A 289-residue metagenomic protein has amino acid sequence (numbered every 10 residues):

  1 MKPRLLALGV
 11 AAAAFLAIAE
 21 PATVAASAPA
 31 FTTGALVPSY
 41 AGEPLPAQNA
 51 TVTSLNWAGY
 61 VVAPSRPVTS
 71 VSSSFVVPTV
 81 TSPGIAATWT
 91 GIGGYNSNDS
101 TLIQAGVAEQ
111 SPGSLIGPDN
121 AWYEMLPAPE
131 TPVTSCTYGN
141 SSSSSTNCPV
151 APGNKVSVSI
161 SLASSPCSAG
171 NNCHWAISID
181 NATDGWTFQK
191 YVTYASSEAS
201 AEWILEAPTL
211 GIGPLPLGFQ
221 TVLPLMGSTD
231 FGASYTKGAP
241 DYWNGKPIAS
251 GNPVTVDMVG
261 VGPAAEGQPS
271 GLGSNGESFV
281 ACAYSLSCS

Functional and structural regions predicted by a protein language model:
K2-A25: Secretory targeting and sorting signals
T23-S289: Exposed, interaction-prone regions of secreted/extracellular proteins
